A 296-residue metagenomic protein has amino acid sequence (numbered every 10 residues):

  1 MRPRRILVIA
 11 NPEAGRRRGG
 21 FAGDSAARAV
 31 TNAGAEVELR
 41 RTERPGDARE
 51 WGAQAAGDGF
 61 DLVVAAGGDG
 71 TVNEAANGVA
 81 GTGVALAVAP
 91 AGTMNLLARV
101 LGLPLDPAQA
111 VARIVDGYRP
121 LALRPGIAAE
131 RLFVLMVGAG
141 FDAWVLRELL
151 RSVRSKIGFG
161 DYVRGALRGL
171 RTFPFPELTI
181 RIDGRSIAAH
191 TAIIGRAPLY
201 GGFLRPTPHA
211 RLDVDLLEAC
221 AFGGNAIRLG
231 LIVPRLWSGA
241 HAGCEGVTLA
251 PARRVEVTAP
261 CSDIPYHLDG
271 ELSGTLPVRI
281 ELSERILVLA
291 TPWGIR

Functional and structural regions predicted by a protein language model:
M1-V63, N73, Q109, R119 (+1 more regions): ATP/NTP phosphate-donor binding region
P12, A66-G68, A89-A91, R196: Glycine-rich beta-strand-to-loop/alpha-helix junction loops that act as flexible
A33, T42, A80-T191: Catalytic core of DAGKc-family lipid kinases
G138, I193-P206, L272: Glycine-rich phosphate/pyrophosphate-binding beta-alpha loops
V153-G160, Y200, R205-R228: Gly/Ser/Thr-rich active-site loops/lids in small-molecule metabolic enzymes that frequently grip phosphoryl groups
R181-A188, R211, A221-R296: ATP/nucleoside-binding phosphotransfer catalytic cores, i.e., glycine-rich phosphate-binding loops
